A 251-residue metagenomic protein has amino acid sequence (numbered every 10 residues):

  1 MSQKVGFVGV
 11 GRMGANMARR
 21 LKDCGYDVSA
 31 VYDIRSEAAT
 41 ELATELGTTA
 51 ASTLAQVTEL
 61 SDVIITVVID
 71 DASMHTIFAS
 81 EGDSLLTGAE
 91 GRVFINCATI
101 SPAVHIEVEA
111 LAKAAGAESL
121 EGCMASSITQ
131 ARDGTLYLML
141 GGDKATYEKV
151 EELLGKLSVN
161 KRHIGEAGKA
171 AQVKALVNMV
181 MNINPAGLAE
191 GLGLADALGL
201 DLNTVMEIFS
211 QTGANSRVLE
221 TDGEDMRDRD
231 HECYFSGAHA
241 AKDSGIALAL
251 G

Functional and structural regions predicted by a protein language model:
M1-V67, R92-V93, C97, H163: NAD(P)+-binding Rossmann beta1-loop-alpha1 motif at the extreme N-terminus of oxidoreductases
M17-L21, V108, L153, L194: Hydrophobic residues within alpha-helices that form the first helical element adjacent to the glycine-rich loop
L54-E118: Rossmann-fold NAD(P) dinucleotide-binding segment
T99-N182: Rossmann-fold dinucleotide-binding core
G168-E190, L194, S236-I246: Mid-domain beta-loop-alpha active-site segment that forms a flexible, acidic cofactor/metal-binding surface
L200-T212: Small-residue-rich helix-loop
N215-G251: Interdomain hinge/lid region at the active-site interface of Rossmann-like NAD(P)-dependent oxidoreductases
